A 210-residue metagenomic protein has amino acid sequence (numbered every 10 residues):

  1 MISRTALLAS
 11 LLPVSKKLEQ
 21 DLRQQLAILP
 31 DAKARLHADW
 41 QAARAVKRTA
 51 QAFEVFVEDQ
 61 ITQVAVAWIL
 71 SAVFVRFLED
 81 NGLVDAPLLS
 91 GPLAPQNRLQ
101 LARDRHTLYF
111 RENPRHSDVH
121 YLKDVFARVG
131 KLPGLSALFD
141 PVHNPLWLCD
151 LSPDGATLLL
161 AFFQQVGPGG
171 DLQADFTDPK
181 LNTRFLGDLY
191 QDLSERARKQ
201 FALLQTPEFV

Functional and structural regions predicted by a protein language model:
M1-V210: Preference for the N-terminal adenyl/adenosyl cofactor-binding alpha/beta module
